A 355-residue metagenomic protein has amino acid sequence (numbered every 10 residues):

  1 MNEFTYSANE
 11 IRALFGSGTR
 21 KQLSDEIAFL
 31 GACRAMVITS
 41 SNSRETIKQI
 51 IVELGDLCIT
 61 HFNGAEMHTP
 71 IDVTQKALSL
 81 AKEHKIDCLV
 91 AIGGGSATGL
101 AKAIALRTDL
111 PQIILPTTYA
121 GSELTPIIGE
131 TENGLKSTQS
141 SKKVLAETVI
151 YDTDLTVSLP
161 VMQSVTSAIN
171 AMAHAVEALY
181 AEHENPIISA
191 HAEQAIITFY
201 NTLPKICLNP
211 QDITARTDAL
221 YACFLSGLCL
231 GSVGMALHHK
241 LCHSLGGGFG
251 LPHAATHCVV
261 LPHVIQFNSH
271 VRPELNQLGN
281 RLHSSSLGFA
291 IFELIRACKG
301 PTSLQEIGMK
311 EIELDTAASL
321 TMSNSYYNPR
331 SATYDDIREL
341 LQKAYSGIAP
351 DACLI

Functional and structural regions predicted by a protein language model:
M1-C88: ATP/NTP phosphate-donor binding region
I11, L106-A190, A195, V271 (+1 more regions): A glycine/threonine-rich phosphate-anchoring loop and its flanking beta-alpha core in nucleotide/phosphate-binding
S17-G18, S40-S41, I92-G94, L115-T118 (+7 more regions): Fold-independent oxyanion-binding glycine-rich loops and adjacent beta-strand/coil segments at enzyme active sites
R20-L23, S43-I47, I71, S96-A103 (+2 more regions): Short glycine/serine/threonine-rich phosphate/pyrophosphate-binding segments that cradle anionic phosphate groups
A81-I104, T108-Y119: A short, small-residue-rich loop immediately preceding and capping a beta-strand
A178, E182-E293: Active-site segments that bind and position negatively charged phosphate/pyrophosphate groups
R281-I355: C-terminal charged capping/lid subdomain of soluble metabolic enzymes
